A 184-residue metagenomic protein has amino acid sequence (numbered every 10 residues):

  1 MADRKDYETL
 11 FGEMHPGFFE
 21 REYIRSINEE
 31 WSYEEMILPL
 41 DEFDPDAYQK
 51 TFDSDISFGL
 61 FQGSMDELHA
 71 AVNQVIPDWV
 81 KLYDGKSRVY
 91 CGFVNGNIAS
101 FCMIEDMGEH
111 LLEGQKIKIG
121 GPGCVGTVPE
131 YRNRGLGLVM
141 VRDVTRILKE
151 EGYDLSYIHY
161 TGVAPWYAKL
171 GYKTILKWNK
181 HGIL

Functional and structural regions predicted by a protein language model:
M1-F52: Acyl-donor-binding surface of acyltransferase catalytic domains
A2, D55-L68: A short beta-loop-alpha structural element at the N-terminal edge of CoA-dependent acyl/N-acetyltransferase catalytic
Y23-I27, A168-W178: Conserved acetyl-CoA-binding loop of GNAT-fold acetyltransferases
G63, T161-G162: Short beta->alpha linker loops
A70-V128: A conserved beta-strand-loop-helix scaffold within acyl/acetyltransferase catalytic domains
C124-T127, N133-R146, E150, K169: Conserved acetyl-CoA-binding loop-helix of GNAT-fold acetyltransferases
V141, G162, W166, K180-L184: Short glycine/proline-centered loop/turn elements that form peptide/ligand docking sites
L148-Y160: Conserved GNAT acetyl-CoA-binding A-motif
